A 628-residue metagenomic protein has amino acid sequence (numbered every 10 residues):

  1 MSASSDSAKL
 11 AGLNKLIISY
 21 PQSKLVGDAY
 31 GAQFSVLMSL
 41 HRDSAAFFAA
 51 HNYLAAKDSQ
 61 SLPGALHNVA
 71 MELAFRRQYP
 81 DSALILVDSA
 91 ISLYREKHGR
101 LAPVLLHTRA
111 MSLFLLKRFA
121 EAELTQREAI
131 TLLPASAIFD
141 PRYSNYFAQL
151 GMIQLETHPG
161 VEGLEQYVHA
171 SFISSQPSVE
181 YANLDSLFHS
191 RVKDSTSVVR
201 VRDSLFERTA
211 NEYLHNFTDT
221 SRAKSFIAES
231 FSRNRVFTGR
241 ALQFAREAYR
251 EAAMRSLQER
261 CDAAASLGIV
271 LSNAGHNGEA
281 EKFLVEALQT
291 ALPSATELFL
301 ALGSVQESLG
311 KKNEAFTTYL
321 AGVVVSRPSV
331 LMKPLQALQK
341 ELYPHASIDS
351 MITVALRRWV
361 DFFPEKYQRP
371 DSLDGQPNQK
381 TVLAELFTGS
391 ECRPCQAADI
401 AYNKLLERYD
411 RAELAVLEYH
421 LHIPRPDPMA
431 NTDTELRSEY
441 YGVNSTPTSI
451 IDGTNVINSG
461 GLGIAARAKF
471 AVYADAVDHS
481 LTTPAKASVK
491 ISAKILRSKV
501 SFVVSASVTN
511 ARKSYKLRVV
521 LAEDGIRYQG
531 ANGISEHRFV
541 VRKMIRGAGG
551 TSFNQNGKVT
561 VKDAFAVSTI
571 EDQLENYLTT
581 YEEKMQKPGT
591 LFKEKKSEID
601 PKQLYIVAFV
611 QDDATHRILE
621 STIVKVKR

Functional and structural regions predicted by a protein language model:
A3, L40, R76-R77, L116 (+6 more regions): Structural motif corresponding to the intra-repeat A-B loop/turn of tetratricopeptide repeats
D6, D43-S44, P80, F119 (+5 more regions): TPR-repeat structural position
L16-D28, A56-L62, R77, L93-L101 (+8 more regions): Short solvent-exposed coil/turn linkers within tandem alpha-helical repeat scaffolds
Q33, V69, R109, Y143 (+6 more regions): Structural register within alpha-helical repeat arrays
L37, L73-A74, L113, Q154 (+5 more regions): Residue at a conserved register position within TPR or TPR-like alpha-solenoid repeats
D374-L414, Y419: Local sequence-structure signature of Cys/Sec-based thiol-disulfide redox active-site neighborhoods
Y419-R628: Short, conserved sequence motifs used for protein processing/export or organelle targeting and for catalysis
